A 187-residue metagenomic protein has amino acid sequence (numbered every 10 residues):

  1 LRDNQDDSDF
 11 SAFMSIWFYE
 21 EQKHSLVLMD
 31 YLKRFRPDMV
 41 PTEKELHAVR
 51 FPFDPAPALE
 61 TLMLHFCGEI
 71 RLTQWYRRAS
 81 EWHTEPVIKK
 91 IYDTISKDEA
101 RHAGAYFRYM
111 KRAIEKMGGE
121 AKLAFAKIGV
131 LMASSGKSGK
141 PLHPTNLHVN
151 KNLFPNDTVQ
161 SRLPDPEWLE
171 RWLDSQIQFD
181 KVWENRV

Functional and structural regions predicted by a protein language model:
L1-V187: Non-heme di-metal
